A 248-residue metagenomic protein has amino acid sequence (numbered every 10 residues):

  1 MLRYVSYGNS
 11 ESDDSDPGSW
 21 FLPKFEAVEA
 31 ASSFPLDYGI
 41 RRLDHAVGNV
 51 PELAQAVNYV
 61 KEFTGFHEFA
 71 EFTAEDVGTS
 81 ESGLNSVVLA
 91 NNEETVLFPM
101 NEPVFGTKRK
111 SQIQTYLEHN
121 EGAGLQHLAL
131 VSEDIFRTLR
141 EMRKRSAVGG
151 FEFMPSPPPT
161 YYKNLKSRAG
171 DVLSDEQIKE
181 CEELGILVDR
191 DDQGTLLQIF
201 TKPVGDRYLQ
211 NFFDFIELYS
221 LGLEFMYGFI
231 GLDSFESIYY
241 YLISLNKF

Functional and structural regions predicted by a protein language model:
M1-F69, S80-F248: Glyoxalase I/VOC metalloenzyme domain signal
T73-G78: Short, solvent-exposed loop/turn elements at beta->coil junctions and helix N-caps that rim active or binding pockets
